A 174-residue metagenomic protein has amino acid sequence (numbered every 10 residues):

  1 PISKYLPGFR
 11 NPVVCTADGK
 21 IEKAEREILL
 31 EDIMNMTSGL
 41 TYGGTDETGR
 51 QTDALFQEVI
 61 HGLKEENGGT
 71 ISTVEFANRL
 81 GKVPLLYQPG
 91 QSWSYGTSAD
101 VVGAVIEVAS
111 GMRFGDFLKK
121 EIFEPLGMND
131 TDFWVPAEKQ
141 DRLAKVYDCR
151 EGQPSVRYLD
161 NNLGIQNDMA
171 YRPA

Functional and structural regions predicted by a protein language model:
P1-G8, A109-A137: Short, well-structured active-site flanking segments
P1-S94: Active-site-proximal loop and beta-strand segments within enzyme catalytic domains
L6-R10, T41, L86-Q88, S94-G96 (+6 more regions): Generic, ordered loop/turn and secondary-structure boundary motif
K23, E31, G44, V74 (+5 more regions): Penicillin-binding protein/beta-lactamase superfamily catalytic region
E25, T97-S98, F114: A generic structural signal for residues located within well-ordered alpha-helices of large catalytic or ligand-binding
P89-S92, V105, A109: Short helix-to-loop capping/linker segments positioned immediately adjacent to catalytic or ligand/cofactor-binding
A99-G103: Well-ordered alpha-helical segments within folded domains of soluble proteins
